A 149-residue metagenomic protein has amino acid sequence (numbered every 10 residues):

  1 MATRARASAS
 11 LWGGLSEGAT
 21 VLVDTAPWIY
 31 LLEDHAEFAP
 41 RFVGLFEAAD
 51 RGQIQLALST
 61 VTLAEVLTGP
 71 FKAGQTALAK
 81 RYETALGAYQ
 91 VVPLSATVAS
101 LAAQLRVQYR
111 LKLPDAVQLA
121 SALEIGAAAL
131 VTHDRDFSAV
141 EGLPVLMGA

Functional and structural regions predicted by a protein language model:
M1-A57, P70-Y82, G148-A149: Short, well-structured N-terminal submotif of metal-dependent ribonuclease cores
A2-W12, V43, Q90-H133: Active-site neighborhoods of divalent-metal-dependent phosphate/nucleic-acid chemistry enzymes
G13-G14, T84, A122, S138: Structural motif
P27, T68, Q118-S121, A139: Hydrophobic side chains within alpha-helical segments
P27-W28, E65-V66, L101: A general alpha-helix detector
H35, I125, V140: Acidic-histidine catalytic/liganding microenvironments
A39, A48, A57-T62, T68-L94 (+3 more regions): Anionic, Ser/Thr-rich low-complexity intrinsically disordered regions
